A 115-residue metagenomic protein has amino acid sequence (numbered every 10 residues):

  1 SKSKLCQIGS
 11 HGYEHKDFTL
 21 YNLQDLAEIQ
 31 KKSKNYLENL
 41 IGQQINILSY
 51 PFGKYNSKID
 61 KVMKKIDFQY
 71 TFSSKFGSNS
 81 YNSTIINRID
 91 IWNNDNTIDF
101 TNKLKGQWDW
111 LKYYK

Functional and structural regions predicted by a protein language model:
S1-Q7, Y13-K16, L20-K115: C-terminal active-site subregion of NodB/CE4 polysaccharide deacetylases
